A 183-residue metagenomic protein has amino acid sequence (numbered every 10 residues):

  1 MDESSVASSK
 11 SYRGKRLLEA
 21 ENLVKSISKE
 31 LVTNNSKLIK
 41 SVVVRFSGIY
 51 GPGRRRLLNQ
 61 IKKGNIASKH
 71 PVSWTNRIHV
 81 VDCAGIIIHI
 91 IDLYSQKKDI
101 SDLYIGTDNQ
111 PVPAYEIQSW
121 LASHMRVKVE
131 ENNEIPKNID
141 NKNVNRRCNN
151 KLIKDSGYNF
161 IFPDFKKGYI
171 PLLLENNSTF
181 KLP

Functional and structural regions predicted by a protein language model:
M1-K15, K62: Active-site "gating" loop of Rossmann-like NAD(P)-dependent oxidoreductase/epimerase domains
R13-V24, V80-C83: Conserved catalytic Lys-bearing alpha helix of Rossmann-like short-chain dehydrogenase/reductases
K15, T75-I78, D108, V112 (+2 more regions): Residue-level signal for the nucleotide or nucleotide-sugar donor/cofactor binding architecture
N22, S26, L31-N76: NAD(P)-dependent short-chain dehydrogenase/reductase
L58-A67, S73-Y104: Alpha-helical substrate-binding/gating segment
C83-I87, G106, I117, I153 (+1 more regions): Non-catalytic, hydrophobic alpha-helical segments
I86, L93-N138, F180-L182: Mid/C-terminal beta-alpha module of Rossmann-like enzyme folds, strongest in SDR-family dehydrogenases/epimerases
N141-P183: C-terminal amphipathic/interface module of NAD(P)-dependent oxidoreductases and related NAD-binding regulators
